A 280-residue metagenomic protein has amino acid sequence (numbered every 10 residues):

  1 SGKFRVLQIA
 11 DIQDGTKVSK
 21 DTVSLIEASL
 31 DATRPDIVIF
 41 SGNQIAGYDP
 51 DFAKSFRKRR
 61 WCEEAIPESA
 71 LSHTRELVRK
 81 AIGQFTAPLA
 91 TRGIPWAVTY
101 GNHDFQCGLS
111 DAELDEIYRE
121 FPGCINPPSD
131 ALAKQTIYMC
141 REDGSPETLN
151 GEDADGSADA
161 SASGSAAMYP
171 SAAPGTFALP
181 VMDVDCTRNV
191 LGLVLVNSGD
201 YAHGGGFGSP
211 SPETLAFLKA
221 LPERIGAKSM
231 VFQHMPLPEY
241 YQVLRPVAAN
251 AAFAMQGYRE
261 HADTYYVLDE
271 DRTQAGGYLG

Functional and structural regions predicted by a protein language model:
S1-Q84: N-terminal active-site segment of His-dependent metallophosphoesterases
K3-Q13, V190-D200, F232: Active-site-proximal beta-strand elements of phosphoester/diester hydrolases
L7-A10, V38-N43, W96-N102, V231-Q233 (+1 more regions): Active-site neighborhood of phospho(di)ester-bond hydrolases with catalytic His/Asp-centered motifs
G15-T16, A46-D49, V98-S110, Y201-G204 (+2 more regions): Active-site environment of divalent metal-dependent phosphoester hydrolases
T22-V23, A53-F56, D111-D115, R245-V247: Short, glycine/charged-enriched secondary-structure capping and boundary segments
L30, I37, I45-A53, F232-G257: Short, solvent-exposed beta-strand-terminating loops
W61-K228, A248-E260, Y265: Extended active-site neighborhood of metal-dependent phosphoesterases/phosphodiesterases
S229, Q233-L244, Y258-G280: Beta-propeller domains
